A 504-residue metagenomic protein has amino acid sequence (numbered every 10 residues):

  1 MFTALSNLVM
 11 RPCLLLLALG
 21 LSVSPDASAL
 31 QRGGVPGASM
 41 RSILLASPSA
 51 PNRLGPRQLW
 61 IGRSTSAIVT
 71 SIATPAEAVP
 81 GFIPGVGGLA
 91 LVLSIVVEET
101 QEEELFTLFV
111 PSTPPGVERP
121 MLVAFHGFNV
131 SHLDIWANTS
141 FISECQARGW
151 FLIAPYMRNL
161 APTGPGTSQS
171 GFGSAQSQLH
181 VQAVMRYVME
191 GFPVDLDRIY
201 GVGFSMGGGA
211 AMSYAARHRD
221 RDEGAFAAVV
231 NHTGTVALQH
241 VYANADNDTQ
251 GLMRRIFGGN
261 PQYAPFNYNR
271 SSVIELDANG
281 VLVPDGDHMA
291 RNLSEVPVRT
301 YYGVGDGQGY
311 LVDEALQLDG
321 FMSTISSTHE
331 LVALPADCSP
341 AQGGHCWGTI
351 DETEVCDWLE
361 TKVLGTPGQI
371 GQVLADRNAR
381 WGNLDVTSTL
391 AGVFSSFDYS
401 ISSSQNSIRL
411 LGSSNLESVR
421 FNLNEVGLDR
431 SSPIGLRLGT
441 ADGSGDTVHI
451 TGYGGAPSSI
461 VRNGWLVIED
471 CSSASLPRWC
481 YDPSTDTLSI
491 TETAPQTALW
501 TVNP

Functional and structural regions predicted by a protein language model:
L30-R119, L466-D470, L476-C480: A domain-start/cap signature at the N-terminus of enzymes
P114-R119, A124-G164, Q239, Q308: Short substrate-entry loop that stabilizes the transition state in hydrolases
V130, M189-G191, L196-D248: Primarily recognizes the serine-hydrolase "nucleophile elbow" in alpha/beta-hydrolase and SGNH/GDSL folds
D134, F226-A290: Mobile cap/lid helix-loop segments that gate and shape the active-site cleft of serine hydrolases
G171-F192: Alpha/beta-hydrolase active-site loop
R299-Y301, G305-N415: C-terminal catalytic histidine-bearing segment of alpha/beta-hydrolase fold enzymes
S414-A456: Surface-exposed beta-strand/loop patches in extracellular or lumenal glycoproteins
S475-P504: C-terminal beta-strand-rich structural cap/linker in extracellular carbohydrate-active enzymes
